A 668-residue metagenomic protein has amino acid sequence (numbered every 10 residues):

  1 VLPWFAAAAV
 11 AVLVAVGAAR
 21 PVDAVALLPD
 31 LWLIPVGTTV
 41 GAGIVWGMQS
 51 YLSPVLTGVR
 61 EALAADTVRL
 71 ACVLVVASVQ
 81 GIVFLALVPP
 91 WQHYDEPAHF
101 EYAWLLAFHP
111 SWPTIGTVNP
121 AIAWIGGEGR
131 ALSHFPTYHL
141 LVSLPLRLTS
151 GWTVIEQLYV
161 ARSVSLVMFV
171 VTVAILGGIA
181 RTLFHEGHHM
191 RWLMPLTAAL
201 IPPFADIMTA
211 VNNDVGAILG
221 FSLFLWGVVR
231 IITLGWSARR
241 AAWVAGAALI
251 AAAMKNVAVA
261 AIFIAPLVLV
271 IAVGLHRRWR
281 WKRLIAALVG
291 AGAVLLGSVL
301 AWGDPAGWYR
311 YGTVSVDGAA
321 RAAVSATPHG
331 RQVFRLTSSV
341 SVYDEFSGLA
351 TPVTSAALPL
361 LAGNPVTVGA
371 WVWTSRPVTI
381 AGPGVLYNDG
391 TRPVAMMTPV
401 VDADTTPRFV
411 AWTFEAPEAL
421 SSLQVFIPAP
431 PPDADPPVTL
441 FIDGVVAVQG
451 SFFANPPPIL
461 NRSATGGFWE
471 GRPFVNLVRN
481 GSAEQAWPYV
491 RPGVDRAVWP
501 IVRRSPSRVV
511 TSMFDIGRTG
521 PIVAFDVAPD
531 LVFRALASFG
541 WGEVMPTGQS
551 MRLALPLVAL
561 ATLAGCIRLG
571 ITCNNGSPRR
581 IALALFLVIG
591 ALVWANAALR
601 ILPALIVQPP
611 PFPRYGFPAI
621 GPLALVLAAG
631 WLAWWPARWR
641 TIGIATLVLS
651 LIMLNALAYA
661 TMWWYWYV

Functional and structural regions predicted by a protein language model:
W4, V68, W152-I155, L176-L200 (+1 more regions): Transmembrane-helix signature of polytopic, membrane-embedded enzymes that assemble or transfer cell-envelope glycans
V10-A18, W32, G41, A65-E96 (+7 more regions): Transmembrane signal-anchor helices characteristic of membrane glycosylation enzymes that use polyprenol
S50-V55, L536-L583, L587: Hydrophobic, aromatic-rich transmembrane alpha-helices and their immediate juxtamembrane boundary segments
Y159-H185, L223: Transmembrane-helix motifs of polytopic, lipid-linked glycan transferases
V171, I175-G178, G216-L234, W243-A248 (+2 more regions): Specific aromatic-rich, kink-prone transmembrane helix
R240-N256, L267: Membrane-interface alpha helices of multi-pass inner-membrane proteins
A261-L296: Perimembrane helix-loop-helix junctions
W281, I285, G292-L553: Extracellular and organelle-lumenal recognition/adhesion modules and their flexible linkers in secreted
